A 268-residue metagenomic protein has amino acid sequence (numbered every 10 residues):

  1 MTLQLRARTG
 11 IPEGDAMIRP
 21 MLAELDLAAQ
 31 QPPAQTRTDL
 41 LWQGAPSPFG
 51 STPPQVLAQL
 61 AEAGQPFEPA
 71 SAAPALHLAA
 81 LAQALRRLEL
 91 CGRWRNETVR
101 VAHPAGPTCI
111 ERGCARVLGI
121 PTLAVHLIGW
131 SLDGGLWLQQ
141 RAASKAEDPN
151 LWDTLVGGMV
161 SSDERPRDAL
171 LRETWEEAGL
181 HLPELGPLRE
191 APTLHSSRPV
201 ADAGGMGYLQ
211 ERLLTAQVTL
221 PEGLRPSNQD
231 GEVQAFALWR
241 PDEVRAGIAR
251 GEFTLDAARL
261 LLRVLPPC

Functional and structural regions predicted by a protein language model:
M1-L151, M159-E176, L180-L224, P241-E252 (+1 more regions): N-terminal leader/linker segments that precede catalytic domains of diphosphate-processing enzymes
V156: Surface-exposed, charge/polar-rich loops and edge strands
S227: A short acidic-Thr-Gly-centered motif at the start of a beta-strand
L238: Short aromatic/basic micro-patch
L255: Active-site capping/gating regions of soluble enzymes
